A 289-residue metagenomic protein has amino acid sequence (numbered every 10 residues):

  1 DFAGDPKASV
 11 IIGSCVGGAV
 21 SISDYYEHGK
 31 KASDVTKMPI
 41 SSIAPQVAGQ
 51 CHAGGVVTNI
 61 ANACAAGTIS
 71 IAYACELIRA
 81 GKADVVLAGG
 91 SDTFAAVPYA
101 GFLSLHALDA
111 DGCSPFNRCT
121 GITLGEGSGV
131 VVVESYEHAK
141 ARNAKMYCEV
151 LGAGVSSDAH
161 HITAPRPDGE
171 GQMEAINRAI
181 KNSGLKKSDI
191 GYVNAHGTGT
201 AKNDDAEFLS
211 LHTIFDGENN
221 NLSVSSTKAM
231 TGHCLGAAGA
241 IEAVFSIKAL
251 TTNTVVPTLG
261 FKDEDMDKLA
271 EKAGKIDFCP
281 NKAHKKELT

Functional and structural regions predicted by a protein language model:
D1-I12, G18, A175, A179-K187: Conserved active-site "lid/cap" helical segment
G4, L185-D189, E218-N220, G274-T289: Flexible, low-complexity linker/loop segments at domain and module junctions
D5-I12, T58-A61, V86-D92, K145-A153 (+4 more regions): Beta-strand segments within the central parallel beta-sheet cores of soluble alpha/beta enzyme folds
V10, V47, G67, A74 (+6 more regions): Conserved small-residue
C15, A66-H138, A238-T289: Conserved beta-strand-centric core segments of catalytic alpha/beta enzyme folds
G17-E27, S33-Y73, K82, P98-L124 (+2 more regions): Conserved catalytic cysteine-centered active-site region of acyl-thioester-dependent Claisen-condensing enzymes
G112-S183, G191-Y192, L288: Condensing-enzyme catalytic core mediating Claisen C-C bond formation in acyl metabolism
H160-G169, T198-F215, C234-I241: Short glycine/threonine-rich loop-to-helix capping motif typified by GTGT followed within a few residues by an Asp-Pro
